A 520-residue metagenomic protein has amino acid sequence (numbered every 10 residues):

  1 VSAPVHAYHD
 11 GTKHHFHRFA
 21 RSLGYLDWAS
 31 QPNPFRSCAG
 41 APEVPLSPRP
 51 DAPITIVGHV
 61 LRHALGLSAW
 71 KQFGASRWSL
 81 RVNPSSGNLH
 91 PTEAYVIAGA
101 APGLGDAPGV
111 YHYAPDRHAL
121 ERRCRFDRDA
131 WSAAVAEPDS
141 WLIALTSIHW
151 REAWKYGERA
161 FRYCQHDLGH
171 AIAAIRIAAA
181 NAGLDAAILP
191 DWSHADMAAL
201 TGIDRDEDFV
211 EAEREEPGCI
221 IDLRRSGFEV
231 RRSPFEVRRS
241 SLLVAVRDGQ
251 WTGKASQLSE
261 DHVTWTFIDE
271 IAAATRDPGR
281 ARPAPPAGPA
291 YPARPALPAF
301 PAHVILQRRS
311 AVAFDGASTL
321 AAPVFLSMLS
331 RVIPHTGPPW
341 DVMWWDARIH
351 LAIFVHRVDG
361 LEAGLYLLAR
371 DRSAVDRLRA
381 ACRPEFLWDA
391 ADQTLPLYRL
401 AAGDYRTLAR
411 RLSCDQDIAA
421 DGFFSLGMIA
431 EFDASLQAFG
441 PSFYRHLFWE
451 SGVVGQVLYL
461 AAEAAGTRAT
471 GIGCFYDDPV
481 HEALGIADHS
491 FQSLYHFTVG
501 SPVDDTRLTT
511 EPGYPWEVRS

Functional and structural regions predicted by a protein language model:
V1-S451, V457, A465-S520: N-terminal accessory segments that position/regulate proteins before the catalytic core
